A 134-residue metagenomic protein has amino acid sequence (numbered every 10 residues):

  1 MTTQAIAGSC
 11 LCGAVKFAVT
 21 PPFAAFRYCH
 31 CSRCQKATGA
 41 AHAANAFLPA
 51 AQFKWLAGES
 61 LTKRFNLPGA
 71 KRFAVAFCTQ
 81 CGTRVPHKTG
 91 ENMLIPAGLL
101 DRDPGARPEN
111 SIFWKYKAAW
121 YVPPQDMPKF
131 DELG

Functional and structural regions predicted by a protein language model:
M1-G134: A short Gly-Trp-Pro
